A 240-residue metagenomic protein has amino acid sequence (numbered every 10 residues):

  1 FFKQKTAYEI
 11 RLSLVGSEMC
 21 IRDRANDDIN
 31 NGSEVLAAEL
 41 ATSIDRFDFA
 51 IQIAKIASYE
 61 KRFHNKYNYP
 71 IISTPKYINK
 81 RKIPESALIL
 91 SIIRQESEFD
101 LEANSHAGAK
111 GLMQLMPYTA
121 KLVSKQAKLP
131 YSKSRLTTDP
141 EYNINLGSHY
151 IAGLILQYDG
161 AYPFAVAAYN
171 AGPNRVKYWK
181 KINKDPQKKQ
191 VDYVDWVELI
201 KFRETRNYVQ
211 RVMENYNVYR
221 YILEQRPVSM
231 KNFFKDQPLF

Functional and structural regions predicted by a protein language model:
F1: Surface-exposed, charge/polar-rich loops and edge strands
K5, R22-F240: Catalytic glycan-binding domains that act on GlcNAc-containing polysaccharides
T6-C20: Short, small-residue-biased leader/transition segments that mark boundaries at the very start of proteins
